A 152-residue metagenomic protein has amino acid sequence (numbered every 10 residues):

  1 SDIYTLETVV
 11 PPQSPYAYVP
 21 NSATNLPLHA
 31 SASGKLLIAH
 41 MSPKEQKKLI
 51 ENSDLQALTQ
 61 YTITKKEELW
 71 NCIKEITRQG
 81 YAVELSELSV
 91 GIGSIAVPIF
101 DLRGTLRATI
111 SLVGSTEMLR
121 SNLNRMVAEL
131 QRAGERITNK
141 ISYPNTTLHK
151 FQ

Functional and structural regions predicted by a protein language model:
S1-N52: Amphipathic alpha-helical effector-binding/dimerization core of metabolite-sensing transcriptional regulators
S22, L119-R120, T146: Sparse recognition of residues in long alpha-helices and their boundaries
K35-A39, K74, E135, N139: Generic alpha-helical structural context detector
I38, A57-L58: Short loop->beta-strand "edge-of-pocket" segments that line small-molecule binding or catalytic clefts across diverse
K48-L49, D54, N124, G134-Q152: Cysteine/selenocysteine-centered motifs that mediate thiol-based redox chemistry or coordinate metal-sulfur cofactors
L58-T59, V90: Intrinsically disordered, low-complexity polar/acidic regions
T64-R136, F151-Q152: Extended hydrophobic
